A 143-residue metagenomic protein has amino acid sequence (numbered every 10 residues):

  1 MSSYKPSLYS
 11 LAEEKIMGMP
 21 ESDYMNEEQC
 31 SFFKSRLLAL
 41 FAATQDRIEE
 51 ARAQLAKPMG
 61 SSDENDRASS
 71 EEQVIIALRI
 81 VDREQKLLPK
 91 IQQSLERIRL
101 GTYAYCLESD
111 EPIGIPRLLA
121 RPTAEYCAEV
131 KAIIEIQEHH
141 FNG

Functional and structural regions predicted by a protein language model:
M1-L100, H140-G143: Interaction interfaces in information-processing and related assembly proteins
Q85, Y103, A124: Residues immediately within or flanking Cys/His clusters that coordinate Zn2+ in small zinc-binding modules
E96, P112-G114, E135: Short functional micro-motifs and their immediate structural scaffolds
I98-Y105, P112: Cys/His-rich Zn2+-binding cysteine-cluster or related metal-binding knuckle/ribbon modules and their
C106-S109, C127: Short cysteine-rich clusters marking metal-coordination/redox-active sites
P116-A120: Short Cys/His-rich "knuckle" micro-motifs
A124-K131: Cysteine-rich micro-motifs
K131-G143: Short amphipathic alpha-helical segments at helix boundaries and their inter-helical linkers
